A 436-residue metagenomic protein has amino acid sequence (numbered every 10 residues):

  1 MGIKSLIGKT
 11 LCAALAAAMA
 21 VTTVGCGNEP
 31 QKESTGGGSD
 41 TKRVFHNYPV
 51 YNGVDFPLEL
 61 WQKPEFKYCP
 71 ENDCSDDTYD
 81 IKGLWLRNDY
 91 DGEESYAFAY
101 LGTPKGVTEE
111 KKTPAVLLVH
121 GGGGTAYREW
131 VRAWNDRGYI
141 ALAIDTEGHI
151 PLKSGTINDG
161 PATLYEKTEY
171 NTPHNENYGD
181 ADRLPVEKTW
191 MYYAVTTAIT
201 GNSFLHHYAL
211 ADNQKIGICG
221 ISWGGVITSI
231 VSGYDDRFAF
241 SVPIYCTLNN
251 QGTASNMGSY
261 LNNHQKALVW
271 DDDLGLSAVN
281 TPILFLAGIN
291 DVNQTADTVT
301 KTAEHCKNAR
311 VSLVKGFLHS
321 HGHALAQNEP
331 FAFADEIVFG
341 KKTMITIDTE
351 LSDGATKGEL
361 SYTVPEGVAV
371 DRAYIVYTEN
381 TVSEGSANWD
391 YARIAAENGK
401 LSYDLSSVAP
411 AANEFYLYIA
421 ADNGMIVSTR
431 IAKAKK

Functional and structural regions predicted by a protein language model:
L58-E110: N-terminal cap/lid segment of alpha/beta-hydrolase-fold proteins
F98, E110-G121, R132: Short beta-strand element of the alpha/beta-hydrolase
G106, E110-K111, K167-I221: Gly/Ser-rich "nucleophile elbow"/oxyanion-hole loop immediately N-terminal to the catalytic nucleophile in hydrolases
R132-V195, T253-S255: Cap/lid segment of the alpha/beta-hydrolase catalytic domain
I199-Q265: Primarily recognizes the serine-hydrolase "nucleophile elbow" in alpha/beta-hydrolase and SGNH/GDSL folds
G252-C306: The feature captures the conserved acid-bearing segment of alpha/beta-hydrolase catalytic domains
V292, A296-G354, E366-A369: Catalytic cores of secreted or luminal carbohydrate-active enzymes
D335-Y377, D390-D404: Surface beta-strand/loop "capping" patches
